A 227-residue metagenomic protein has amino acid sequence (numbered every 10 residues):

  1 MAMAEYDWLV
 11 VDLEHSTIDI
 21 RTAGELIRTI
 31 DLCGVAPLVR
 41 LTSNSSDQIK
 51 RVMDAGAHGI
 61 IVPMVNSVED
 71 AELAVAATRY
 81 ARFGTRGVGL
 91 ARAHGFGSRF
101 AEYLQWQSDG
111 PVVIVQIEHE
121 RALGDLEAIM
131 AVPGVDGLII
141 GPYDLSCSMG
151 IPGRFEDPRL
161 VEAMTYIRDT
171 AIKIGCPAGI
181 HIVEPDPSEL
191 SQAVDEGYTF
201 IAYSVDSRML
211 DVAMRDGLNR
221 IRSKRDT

Functional and structural regions predicted by a protein language model:
M1-T227: Expand to "…catalyze enediolate/carbanion chemistry for C-C bond making/breaking, isomerization, decarboxylation
